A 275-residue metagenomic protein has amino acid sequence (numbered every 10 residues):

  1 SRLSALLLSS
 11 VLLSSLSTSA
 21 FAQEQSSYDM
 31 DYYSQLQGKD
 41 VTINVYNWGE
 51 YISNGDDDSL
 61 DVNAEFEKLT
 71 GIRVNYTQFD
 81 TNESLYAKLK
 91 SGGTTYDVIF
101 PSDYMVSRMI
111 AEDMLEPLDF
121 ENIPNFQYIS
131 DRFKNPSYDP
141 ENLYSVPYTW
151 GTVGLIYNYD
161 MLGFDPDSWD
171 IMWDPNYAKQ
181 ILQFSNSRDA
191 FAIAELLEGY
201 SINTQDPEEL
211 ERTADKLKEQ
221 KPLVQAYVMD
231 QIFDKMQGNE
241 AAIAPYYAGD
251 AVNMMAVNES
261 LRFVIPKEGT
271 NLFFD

Functional and structural regions predicted by a protein language model:
L6-S15: Bacterial N-terminal signal peptides
S17-S19: N-terminal signal peptide c-region/cleavage motif recognized by signal peptidases
A22-R108: Early extracytoplasmic/lumenal segment of secretory-pathway proteins
N44-S59, T95-Q237: Extracytoplasmic ligand-binding site segments that recognize negatively charged/polar headgroups
V74-Y76, I181, F263: Generic structural signal for residues in well-ordered beta-strands
D97-P101, Q225-A226, A242-Y247, R262-F263: Paired acidic/hydrophobic, glycine-rich loop segments that form the ligand-binding mouth/hinge of periplasmic-binding
M105-R108, I243-S260: A ligand-binding cleft/hinge motif common to bilobed small-molecule-binding domains
L210-E219, Q225, V257-D275: Periplasmic-binding protein-like
